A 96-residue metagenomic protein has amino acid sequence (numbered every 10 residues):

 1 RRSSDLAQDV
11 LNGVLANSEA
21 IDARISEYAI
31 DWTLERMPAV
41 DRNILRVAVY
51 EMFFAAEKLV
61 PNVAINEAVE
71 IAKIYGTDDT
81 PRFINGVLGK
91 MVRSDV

Functional and structural regions predicted by a protein language model:
R1-S3: Short, small-residue-biased leader/transition segments that mark boundaries at the very start of proteins
A7-D9, G13-D22: Membrane topogenic helices and adjacent juxtamembrane segments
L15-E19, F53, V92: Short alpha-helix boundary/capping elements
A20-I25, A29-D31: PIN-domain endoribonuclease scaffold, especially VapC-family toxins
D31-M37: Short amphipathic alpha-helical boundary/capping segments
M37-P38, F54-V96: C-terminal non-catalytic interaction appendages of large macromolecular assemblies
R42-F53: SAM-dependent transferase fold signal centered on methyltransferase-like domains, encompassing both Class I
